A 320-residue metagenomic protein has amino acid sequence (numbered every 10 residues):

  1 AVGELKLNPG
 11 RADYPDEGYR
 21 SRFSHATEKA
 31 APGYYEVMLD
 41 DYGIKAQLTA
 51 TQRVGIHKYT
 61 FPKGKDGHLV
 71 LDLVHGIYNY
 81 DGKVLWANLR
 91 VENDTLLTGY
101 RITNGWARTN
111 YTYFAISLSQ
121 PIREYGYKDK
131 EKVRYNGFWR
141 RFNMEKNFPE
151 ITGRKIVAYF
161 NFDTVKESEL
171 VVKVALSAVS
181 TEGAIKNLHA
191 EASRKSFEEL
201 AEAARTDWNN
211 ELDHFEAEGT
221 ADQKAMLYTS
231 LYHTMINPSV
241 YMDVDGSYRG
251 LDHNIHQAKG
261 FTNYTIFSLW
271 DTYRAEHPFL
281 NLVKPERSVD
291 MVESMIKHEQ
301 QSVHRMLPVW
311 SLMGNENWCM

Functional and structural regions predicted by a protein language model:
A1-Y264, K297: Beta-sandwich/jelly-roll carbohydrate-recognition scaffolds of carbohydrate-active enzymes
T265-M320: Aromatic-rich carbohydrate-recognition surfaces in CAZymes
